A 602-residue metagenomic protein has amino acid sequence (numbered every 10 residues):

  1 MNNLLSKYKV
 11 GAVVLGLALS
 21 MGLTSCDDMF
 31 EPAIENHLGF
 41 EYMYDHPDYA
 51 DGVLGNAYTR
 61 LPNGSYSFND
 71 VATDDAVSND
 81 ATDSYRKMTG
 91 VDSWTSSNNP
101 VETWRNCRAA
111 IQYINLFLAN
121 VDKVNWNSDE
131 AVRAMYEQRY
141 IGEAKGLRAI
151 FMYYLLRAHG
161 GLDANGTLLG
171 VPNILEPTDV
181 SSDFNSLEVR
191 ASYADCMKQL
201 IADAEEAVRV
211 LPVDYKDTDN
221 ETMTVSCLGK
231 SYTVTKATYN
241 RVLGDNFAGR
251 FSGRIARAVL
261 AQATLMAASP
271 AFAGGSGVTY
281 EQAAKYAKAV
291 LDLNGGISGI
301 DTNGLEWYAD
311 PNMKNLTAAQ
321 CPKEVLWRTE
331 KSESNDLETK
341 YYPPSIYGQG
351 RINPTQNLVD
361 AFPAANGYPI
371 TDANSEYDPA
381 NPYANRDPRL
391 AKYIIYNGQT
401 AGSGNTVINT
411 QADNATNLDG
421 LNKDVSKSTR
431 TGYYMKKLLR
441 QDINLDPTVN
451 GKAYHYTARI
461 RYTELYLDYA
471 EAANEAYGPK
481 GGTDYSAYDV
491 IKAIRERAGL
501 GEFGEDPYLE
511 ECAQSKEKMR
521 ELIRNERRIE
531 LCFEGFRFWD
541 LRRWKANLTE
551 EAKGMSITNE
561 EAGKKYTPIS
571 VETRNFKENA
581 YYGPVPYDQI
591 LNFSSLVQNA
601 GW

Functional and structural regions predicted by a protein language model:
N2, C107-A110, Q199-I201, T222-T235 (+6 more regions): Long, intrinsically disordered, low-complexity segments
N2-N3, G16-P47, L200, A261 (+3 more regions): Bacterial Sec-dependent N-terminal signal peptides
C26-T73, S96, V124-N125, A309 (+3 more regions): Membrane-proximal, proline-rich intrinsically disordered regions
H46-G52, T59, S84-G161, S181-K198 (+6 more regions): Conserved, well-structured interaction surfaces
S67-D83, A131, G160-L175, V213-I255 (+4 more regions): Short, surface-exposed recognition loops and adjoining beta-strand edges that mediate ligand/DNA contacts, enriched
Y377-Y462: Flexible, polar/acidic helix-loop-strand segments at domain edges
